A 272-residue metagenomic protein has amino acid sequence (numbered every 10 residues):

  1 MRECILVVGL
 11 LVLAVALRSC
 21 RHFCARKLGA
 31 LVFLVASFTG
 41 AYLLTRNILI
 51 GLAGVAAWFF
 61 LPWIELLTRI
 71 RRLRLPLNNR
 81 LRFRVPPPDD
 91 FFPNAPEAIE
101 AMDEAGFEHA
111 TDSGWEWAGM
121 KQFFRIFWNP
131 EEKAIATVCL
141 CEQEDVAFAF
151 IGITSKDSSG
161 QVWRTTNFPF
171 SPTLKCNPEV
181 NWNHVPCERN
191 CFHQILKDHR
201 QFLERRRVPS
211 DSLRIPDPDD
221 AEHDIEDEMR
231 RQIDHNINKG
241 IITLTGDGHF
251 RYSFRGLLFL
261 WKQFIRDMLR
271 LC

Functional and structural regions predicted by a protein language model:
M1-E3: N-terminal hydrophobic targeting signals that begin at the initiator methionine
I5-R21: N-terminal signal-anchor/start-transfer transmembrane helix
C20-R26, L44-R46: Membrane-interface helix-boundary motifs at transmembrane edges
A25-F33: Cytoplasmic-side transmembrane-helix entry/capping segments in multi-pass membrane proteins
F33-A36, T45-R125: N-terminal topogenic membrane-targeting module
F92-N94, A98-I237: Structured extramembrane domains adjacent to transmembrane segments
I233-C272: Long, hydrophobic alpha-helical segments that serve as membrane-spanning/inserting helices
